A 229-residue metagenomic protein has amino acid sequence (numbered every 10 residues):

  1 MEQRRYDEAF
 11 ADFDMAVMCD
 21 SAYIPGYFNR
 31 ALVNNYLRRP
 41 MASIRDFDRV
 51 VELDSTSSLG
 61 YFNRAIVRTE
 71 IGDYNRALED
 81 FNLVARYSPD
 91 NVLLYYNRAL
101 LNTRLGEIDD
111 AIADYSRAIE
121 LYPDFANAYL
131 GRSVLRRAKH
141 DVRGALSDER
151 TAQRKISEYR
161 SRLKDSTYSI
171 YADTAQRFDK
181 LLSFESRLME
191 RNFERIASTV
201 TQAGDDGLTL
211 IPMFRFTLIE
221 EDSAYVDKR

Functional and structural regions predicted by a protein language model:
M1-R229: Alpha-helical tetratricopeptide repeat
